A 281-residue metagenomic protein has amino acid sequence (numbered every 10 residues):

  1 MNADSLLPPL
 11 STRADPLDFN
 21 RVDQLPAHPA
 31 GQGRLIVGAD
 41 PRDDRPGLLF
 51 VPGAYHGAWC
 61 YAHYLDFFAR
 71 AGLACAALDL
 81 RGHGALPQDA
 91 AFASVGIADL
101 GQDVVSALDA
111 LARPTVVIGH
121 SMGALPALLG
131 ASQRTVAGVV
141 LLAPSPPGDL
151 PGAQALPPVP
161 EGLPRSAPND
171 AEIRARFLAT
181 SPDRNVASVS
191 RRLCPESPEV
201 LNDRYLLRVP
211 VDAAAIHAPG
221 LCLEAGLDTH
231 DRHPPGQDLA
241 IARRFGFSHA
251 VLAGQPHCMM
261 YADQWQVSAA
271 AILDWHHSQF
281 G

Functional and structural regions predicted by a protein language model:
G53-G57, G226-L227: Active-site glycine-rich loops that stabilize anionic/oxyanionic intermediates across multiple enzyme folds
Y55-H63, C75: Serine-hydrolase catalytic-loop signature spanning alpha/beta hydrolases and amidase-signature enzymes
L65-D89: Conserved alpha/beta-hydrolase
D99-T115: Conserved acidic catalytic loop of the alpha/beta-hydrolase fold
S132-S166, N202-L207: Flexible "cap/lid" loop of the alpha/beta hydrolase fold
I216, C222-E224: Short beta-strand/loop motif that positions the catalytic acidic residue of the alpha/beta-hydrolase fold
G226-Q255: Conserved loop-alpha-helix segment in the C-terminal half of the alpha/beta-hydrolase fold that carries the catalytic
S248-G281: Catalytic active-site module of serine/aspartate enzymes centered on a nucleophile-bearing elbow/loop
